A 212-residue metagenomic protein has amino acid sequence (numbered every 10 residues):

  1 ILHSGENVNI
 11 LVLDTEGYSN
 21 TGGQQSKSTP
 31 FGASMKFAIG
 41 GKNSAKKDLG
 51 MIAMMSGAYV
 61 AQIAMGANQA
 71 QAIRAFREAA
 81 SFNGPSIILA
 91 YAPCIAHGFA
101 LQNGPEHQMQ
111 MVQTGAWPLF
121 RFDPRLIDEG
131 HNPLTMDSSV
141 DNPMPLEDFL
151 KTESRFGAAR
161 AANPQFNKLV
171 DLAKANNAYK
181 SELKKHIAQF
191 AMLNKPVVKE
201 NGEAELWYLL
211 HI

Functional and structural regions predicted by a protein language model:
I1-D14: A short alpha/beta connector and helix-capping loop motif
I10, V60-Q62, I87, L119: Conserved beta-strand scaffold positions in the cores of enzyme catalytic domains, especially in NTP/NDP-utilizing
V12, A64-M65, A90-A92: Active-site proximal loops enriched in glycine and acidic residues that flank catalytic Cys/His/Asp and coordinate
T15-N20, I95-H97: Short gly/pro/ser/thr-enriched loop/turn and capping motifs at secondary-structure boundaries
S19-T29: Glycine-rich, charge-decorated loop segments at or immediately adjacent to ligand/cofactor-binding or catalytic sites
K27-F82, K151-F156: Conserved thiamine diphosphate
A72-D171, K184, E200-A204, L209: Glycine/aspartate-rich loop-and-adjacent alpha/beta segment that forms the canonical ThDP
K174-P196, G202: Short, amphipathic C-terminal "tail helix"
